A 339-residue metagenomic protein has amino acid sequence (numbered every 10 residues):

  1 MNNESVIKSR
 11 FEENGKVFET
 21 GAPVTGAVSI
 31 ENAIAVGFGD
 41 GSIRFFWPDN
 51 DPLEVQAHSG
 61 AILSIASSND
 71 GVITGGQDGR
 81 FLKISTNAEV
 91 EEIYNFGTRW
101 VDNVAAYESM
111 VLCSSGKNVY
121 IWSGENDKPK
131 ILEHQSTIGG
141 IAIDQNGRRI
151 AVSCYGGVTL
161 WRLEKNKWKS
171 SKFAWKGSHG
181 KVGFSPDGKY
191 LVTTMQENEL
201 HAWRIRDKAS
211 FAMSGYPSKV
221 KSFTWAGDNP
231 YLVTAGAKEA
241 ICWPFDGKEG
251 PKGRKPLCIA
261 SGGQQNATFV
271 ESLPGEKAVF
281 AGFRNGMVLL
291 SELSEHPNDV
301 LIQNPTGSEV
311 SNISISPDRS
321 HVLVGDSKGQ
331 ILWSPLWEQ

Functional and structural regions predicted by a protein language model:
M1-Q339: WD40-repeat beta-propeller superdomains and closely related acidic/aromatic-rich repeat-like regions
